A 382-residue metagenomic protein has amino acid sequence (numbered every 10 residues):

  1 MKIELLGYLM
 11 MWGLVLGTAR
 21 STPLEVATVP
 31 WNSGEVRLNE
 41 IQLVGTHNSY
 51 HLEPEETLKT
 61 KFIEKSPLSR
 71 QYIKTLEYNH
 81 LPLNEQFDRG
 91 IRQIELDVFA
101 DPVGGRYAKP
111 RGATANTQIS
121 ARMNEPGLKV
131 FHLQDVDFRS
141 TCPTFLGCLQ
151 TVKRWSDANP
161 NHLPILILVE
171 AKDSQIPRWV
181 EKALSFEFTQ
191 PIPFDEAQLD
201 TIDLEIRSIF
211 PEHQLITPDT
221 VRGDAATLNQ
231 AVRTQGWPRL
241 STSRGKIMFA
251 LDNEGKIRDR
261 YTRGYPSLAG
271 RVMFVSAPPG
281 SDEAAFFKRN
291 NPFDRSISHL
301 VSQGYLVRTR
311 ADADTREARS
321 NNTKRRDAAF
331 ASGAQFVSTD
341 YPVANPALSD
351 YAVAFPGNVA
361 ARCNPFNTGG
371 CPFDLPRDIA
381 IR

Functional and structural regions predicted by a protein language model:
M1-L6: Bacterial N-terminal signal peptides that target proteins for export
G7-V15: Bacterial N-terminal signal peptides
T18-R20: Sec/Tat signal peptide C-region and signal peptidase I cleavage site
T22-R382: Catalytic cores of phosphodiester-bond hydrolases, prominently lipid phosphodiesterases
